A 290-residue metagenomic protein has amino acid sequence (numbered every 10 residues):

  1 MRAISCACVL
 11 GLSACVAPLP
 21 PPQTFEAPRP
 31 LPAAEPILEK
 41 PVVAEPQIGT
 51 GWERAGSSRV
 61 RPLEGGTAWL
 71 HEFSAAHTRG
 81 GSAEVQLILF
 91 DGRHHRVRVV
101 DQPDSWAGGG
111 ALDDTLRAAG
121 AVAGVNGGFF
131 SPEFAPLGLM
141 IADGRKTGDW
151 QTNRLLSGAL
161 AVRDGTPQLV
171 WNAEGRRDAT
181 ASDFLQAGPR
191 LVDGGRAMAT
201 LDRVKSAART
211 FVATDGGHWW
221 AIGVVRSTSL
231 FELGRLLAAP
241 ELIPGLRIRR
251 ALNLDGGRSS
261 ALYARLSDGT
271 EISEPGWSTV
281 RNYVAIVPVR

Functional and structural regions predicted by a protein language model:
M1-A3: Positively charged n-region of N-terminal signal peptides that target proteins for export
S5-A14: Bacterial N-terminal signal peptides
C15-Q151: Zymogen propeptides
V16, F130-R203: Active-site-adjacent helix-turn-beta-strand microarchitecture at beta-sheet edges that either contains or buttresses
S82-V85, A118-G120, L155, Q186 (+2 more regions): Extracytoplasmic
D91-H94, A161-T166, D193-G194, T214-H218 (+2 more regions): Short acidic-glycine loop/turn motifs at beta-strand connectors
A123-G127, V162, R250-L254: General beta-strand structural signal in soluble alpha/beta enzymes
F134-R154, D202-T210, T214, W219-L254 (+1 more regions): Conserved, well-ordered active-site substructure
